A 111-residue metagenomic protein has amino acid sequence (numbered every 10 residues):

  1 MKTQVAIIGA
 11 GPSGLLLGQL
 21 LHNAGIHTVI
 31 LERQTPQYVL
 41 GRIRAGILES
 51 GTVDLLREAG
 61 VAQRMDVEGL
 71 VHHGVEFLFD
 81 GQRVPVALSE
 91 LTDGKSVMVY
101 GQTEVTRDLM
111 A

Functional and structural regions predicted by a protein language model:
T3-I30: N-terminal Rossmann-like FAD-binding beta1-loop-alpha1 element of flavoenzymes
H22-R44: Glycine-rich FAD pyrophosphate-binding loop
G41-R44, E49-M110: Active-site-adjacent segment of FAD-dependent monooxygenases/related oxidoreductases
